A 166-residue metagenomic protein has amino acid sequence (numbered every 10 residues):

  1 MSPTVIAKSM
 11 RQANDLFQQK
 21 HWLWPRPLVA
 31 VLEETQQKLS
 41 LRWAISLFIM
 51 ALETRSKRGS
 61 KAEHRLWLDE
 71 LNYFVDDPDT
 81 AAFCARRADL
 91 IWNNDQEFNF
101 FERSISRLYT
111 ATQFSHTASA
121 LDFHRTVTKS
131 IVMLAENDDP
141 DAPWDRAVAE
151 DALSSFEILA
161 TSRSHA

Functional and structural regions predicted by a protein language model:
S2-A166: Structured binding/interaction patches within domain cores
